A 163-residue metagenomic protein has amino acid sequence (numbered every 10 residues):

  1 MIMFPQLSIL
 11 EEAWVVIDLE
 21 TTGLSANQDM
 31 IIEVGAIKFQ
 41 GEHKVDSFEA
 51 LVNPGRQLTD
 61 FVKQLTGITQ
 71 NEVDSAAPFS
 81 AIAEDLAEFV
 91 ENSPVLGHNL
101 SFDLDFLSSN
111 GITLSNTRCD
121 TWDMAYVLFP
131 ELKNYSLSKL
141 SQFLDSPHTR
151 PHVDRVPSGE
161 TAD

Functional and structural regions predicted by a protein language model:
M1-T117, P130-H152: Conserved non-catalytic scaffold segment of RNase H-like nuclease domains
F129-P130, G159: Short, flexible coil/linker elements and helix-boundary hinge sites characteristic of intrinsically disordered
V156-D163: Acidic, divalent-metal-coordinating active-site segment for phosphoryl/phosphodiester hydrolysis, typified by short
